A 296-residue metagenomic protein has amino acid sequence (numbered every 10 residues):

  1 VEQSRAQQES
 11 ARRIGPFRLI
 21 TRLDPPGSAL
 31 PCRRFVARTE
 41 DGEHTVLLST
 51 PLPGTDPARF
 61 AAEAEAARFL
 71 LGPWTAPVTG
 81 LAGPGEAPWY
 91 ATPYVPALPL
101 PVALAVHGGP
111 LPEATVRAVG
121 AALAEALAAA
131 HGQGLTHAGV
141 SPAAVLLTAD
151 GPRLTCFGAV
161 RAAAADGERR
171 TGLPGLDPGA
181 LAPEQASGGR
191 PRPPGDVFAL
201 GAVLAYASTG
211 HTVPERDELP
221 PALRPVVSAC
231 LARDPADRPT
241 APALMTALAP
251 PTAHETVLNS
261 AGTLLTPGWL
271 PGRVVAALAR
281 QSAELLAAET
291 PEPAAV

Functional and structural regions predicted by a protein language model:
L52-F69: AlphaC helix of the eukaryotic protein kinase fold
L81: Activation-segment/catalytic-loop signature of the eukaryotic protein kinase fold
G85-P99: Conserved short submotifs of the Hanks-type protein kinase catalytic core that shape the nucleotide-binding pocket
V119-G120: Activation segment signature within eukaryotic-like protein kinase domains
L123-L135: Protein kinase catalytic-loop region centered on the HRD/HxD motif
L219-L231: Conserved C-terminal C-lobe helix
E255-V296: Regulatory extensions appended to serine/threonine kinase catalytic cores
